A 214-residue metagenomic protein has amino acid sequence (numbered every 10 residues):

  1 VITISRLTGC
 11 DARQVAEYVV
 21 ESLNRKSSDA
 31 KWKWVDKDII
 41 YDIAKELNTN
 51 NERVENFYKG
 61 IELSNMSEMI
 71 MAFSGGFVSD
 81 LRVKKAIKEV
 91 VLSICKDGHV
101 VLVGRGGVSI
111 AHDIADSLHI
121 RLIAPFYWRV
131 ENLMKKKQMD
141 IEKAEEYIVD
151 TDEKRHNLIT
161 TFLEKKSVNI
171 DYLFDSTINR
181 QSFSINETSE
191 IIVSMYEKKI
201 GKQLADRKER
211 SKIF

Functional and structural regions predicted by a protein language model:
V1-L7, D175-N179: Short glycine-rich or small-residue beta-strand-to-loop segments that form or flank ligand, phosphate, metal/Fe-S
I4-V19: Glycine-rich phosphate-binding P-loop
K26-A44: Short beta-strand-centered segment that lines the nucleotide-binding/catalytic pocket of NTP-utilizing
D38-H99: ATP-dependent small-molecule kinase phosphotransfer cores that center on conserved nucleotide phosphate-binding segments
G60-M69, D140-N186, F214: Small-molecule kinase domains that catalyze NTP-dependent phosphoryl transfer to phosphate-bearing small molecules
G104-S109: Short, polar loop motifs at secondary-structure junctions
D113-K137, I141-T151: Conserved phosphate-donor/acceptor-positioning beta-strand/loop module used by diverse small-molecule
K199-I213: C-terminal helical "lid" subdomain and adjoining coupling/linker elements of P-loop NTPases
